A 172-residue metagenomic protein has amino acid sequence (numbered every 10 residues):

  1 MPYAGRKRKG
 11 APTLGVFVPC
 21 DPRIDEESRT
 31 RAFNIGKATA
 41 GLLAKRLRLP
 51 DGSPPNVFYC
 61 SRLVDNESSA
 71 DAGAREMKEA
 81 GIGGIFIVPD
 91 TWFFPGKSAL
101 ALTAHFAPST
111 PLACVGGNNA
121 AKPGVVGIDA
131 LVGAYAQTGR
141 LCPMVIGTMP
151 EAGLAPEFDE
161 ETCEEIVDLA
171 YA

Functional and structural regions predicted by a protein language model:
M1-A172: An N-terminal assembly and electron-transfer interface module characteristic of large anaerobic redox and radical
